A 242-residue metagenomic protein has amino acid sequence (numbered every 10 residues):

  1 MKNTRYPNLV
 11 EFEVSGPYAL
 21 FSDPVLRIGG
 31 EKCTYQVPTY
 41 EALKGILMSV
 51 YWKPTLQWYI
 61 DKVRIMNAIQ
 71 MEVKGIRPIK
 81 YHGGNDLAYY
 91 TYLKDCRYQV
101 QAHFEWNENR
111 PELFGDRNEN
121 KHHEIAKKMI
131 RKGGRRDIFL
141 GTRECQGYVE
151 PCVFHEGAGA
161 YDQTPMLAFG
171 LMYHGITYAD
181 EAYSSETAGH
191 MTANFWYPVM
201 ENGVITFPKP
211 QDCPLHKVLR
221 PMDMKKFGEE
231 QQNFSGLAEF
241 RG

Functional and structural regions predicted by a protein language model:
M1-K2, Y51: N-terminal, Lys/Arg-enriched amphipathic/low-complexity engagement segments that precede the first folded domain
K2-G30, V199, H216: N-terminal, Lys/Arg- and Ser/Thr-rich interaction peptides
L9, I60, D95-Q99: Extracellular structured ligand-interaction cores
V14-Y18, N67, V100-E108: Beta-strand elements of well-folded, non-transmembrane domains
L26-K44, E124, I130-G133: Short, flexible N-terminal segments of the mature chain
G30, I65-G75, R110-R117: Structured soluble/peripheral alpha/beta segments that form catalytic or ligand/cofactor-binding pockets
C33-V73: Glycine/small-residue-rich interface belts in oligomeric ring/scaffold proteins and their assembly partners
P78-G242: Internal, well-folded beta-alpha domain core
